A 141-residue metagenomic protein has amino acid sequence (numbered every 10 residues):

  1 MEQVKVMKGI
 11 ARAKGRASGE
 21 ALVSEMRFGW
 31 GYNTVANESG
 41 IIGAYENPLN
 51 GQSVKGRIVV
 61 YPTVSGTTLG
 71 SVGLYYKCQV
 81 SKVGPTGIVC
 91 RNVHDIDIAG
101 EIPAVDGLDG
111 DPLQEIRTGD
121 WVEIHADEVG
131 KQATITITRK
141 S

Functional and structural regions predicted by a protein language model:
E2-A17, A21-T134: Feature captures the catalytic cores and cofactor-binding loops of soluble hydro-lyases/lyases that act on carboxylate
T136-S141: Secondary-structure transition/turn motif
